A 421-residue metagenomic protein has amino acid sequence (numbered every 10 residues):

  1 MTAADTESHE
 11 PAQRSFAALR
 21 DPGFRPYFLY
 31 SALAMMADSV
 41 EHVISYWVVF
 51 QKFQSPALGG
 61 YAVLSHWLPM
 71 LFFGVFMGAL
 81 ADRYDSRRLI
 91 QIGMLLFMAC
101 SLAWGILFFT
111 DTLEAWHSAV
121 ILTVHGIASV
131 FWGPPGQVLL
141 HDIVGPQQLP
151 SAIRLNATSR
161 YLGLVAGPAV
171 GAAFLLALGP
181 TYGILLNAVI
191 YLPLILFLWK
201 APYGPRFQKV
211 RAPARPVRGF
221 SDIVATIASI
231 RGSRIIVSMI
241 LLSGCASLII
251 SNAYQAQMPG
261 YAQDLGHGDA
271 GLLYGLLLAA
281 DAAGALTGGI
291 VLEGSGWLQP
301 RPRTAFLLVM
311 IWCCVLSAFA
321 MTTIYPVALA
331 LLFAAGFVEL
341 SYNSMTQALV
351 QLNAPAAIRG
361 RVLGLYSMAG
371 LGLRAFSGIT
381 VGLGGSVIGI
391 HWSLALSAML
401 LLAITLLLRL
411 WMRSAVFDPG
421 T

Functional and structural regions predicted by a protein language model:
T2-R25, G204-I240: Juxtamembrane intracellular "pre-TM" segments in multi-pass secondary transporters
P26-H42, V63-A79, D85-F97, H117-L176 (+7 more regions): Substrate-agnostic recognition of the 12-TM MFS/MFS-like secondary transporter fold
A32, M36, V40-I44, L178-L185 (+2 more regions): A single, central transmembrane helix in multi-pass transporters
E41, F50, A103-F108, H125 (+4 more regions): MFS-fold secondary transporters
E41-I44, V48, F53-G60, R154 (+2 more regions): Small-residue hotspots at the loop-to-helix junctions and early N-terminal turns of transmembrane alpha-helices
Y46-K52, G105, F109-T110, A166-L186 (+2 more regions): Transmembrane alpha-helix termini and helix-breaking/packing motifs in multi-pass membrane transporters
F72-F76, R83, R87-M98, A103 (+4 more regions): C-terminal transmembrane bundle of multi-pass solute transporters/carriers
V138, D142, I184, A188-A214 (+1 more regions): Helix-loop junctions on the cytosolic side of multi-pass membrane transporters, especially the intracellular loop
